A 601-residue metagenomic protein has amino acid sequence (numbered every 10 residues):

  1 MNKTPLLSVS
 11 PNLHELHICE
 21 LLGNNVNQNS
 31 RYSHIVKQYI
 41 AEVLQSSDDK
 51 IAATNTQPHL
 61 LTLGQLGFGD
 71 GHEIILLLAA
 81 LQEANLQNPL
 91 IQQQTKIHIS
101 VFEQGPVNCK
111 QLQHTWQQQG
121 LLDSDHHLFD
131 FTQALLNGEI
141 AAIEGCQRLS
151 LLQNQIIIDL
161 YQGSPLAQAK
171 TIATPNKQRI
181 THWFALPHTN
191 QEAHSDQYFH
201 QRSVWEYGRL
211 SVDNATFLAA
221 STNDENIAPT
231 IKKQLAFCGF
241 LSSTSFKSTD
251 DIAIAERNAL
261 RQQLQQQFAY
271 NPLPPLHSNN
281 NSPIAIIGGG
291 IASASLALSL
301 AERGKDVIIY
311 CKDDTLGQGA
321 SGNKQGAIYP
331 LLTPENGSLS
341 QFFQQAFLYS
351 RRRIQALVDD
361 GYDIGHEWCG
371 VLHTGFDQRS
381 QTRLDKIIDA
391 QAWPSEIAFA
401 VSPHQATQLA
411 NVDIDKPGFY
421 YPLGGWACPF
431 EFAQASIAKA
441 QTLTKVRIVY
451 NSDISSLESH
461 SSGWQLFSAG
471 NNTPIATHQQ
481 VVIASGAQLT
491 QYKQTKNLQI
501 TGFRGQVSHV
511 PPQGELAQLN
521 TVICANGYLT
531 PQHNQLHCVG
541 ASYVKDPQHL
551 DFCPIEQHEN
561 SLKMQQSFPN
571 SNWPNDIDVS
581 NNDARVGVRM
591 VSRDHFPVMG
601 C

Functional and structural regions predicted by a protein language model:
M1-L61, L78-L90, Q94-L122, L128: Rossmann-like AdoMet
H114-T174: S-adenosyl-L-methionine
D123, P334-G337, D363-H373, P403-L443 (+1 more regions): Helix-loop-beta segment of a Rossmann-like dinucleotide-binding subdomain
A193-A259: C-terminal substrate-binding/active-site "lid" region of AdoMet-derived donor-dependent transferases
A219-A220, S340-A346, T374-T382, F419-A438 (+1 more regions): Short beta-strand to alpha-helix junction loop
Q262-N280, A285-R303, K312, G317-L332 (+2 more regions): Active-site substrate-recognition segment that forms the wall of the catalytic cavity or substrate channel
Q325-L409: Dinucleotide-binding Rossmann-like beta1-alpha1 core, especially the glycine-rich loop that anchors the ADP
F419-Q480, A484-L489: Helical element adjacent to the flavin cofactor pocket in flavoenzyme catalytic cores
